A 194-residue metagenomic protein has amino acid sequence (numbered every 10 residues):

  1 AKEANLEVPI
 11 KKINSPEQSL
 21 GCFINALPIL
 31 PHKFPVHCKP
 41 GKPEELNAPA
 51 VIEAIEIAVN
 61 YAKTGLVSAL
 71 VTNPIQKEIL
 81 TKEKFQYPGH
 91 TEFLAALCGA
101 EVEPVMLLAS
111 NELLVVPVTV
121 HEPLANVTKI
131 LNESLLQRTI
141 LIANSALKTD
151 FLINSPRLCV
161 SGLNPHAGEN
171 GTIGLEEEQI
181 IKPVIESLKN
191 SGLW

Functional and structural regions predicted by a protein language model:
A1-W194: Anion-binding alpha/beta catalytic cores of soluble intermediary-metabolism enzymes, centered on
